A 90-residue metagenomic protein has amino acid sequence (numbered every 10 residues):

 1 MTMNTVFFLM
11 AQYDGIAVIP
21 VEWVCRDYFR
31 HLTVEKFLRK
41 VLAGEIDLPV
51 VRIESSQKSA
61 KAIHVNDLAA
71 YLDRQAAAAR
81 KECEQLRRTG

Functional and structural regions predicted by a protein language model:
N4, D27-A62, C83, R87-T89: Major-groove DNA-recognition helix of helix-turn-helix-type DNA-binding domains
T5-K40, Y71-R74: Polyanion-binding surface elements
I19, A62-I63: Acidic Ca2+-chelating loop motifs
H64-G90: A short, Lys/Arg-enriched interface patch at domain edges and termini
